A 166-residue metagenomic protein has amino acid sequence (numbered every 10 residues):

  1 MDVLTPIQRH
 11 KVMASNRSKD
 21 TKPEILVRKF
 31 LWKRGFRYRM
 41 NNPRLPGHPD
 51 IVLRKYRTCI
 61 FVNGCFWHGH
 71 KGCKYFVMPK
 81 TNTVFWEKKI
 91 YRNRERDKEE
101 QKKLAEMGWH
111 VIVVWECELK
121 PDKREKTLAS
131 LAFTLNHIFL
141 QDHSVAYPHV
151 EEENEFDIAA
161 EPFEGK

Functional and structural regions predicted by a protein language model:
M1-V113, C117-K166: Nucleic-acid endo/exonuclease domains
